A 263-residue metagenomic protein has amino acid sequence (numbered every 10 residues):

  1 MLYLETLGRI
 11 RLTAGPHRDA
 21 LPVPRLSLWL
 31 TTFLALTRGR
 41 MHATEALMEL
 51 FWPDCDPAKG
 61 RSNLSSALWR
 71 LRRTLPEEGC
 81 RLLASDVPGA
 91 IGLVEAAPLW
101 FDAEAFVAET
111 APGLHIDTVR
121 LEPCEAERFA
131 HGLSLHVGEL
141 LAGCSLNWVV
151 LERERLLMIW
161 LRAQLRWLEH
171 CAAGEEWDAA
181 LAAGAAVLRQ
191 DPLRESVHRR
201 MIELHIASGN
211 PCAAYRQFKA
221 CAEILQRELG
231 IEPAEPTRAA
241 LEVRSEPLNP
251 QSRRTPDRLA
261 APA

Functional and structural regions predicted by a protein language model:
L2, D19-P24, L36-G39, D56-R61 (+2 more regions): Intrinsically disordered, charged and Pro/Gly-enriched terminal/linker segments that flank large helical-solenoid
T6-L28: A structural micro-motif at secondary-structure boundaries
L12, T31, L47, L71 (+2 more regions): Conserved RecA-like P-loop NTPase ATPase core
V23-T32, P57-E78: DNA-recognition element of transcription regulators
L34-L47: Short capping segments at the starts of secondary-structure elements
E45-C55: DNA-recognition alpha helix
W52, R72-P76, Q226: A general structural signal for alpha-helical elements within enzymatic catalytic domains
